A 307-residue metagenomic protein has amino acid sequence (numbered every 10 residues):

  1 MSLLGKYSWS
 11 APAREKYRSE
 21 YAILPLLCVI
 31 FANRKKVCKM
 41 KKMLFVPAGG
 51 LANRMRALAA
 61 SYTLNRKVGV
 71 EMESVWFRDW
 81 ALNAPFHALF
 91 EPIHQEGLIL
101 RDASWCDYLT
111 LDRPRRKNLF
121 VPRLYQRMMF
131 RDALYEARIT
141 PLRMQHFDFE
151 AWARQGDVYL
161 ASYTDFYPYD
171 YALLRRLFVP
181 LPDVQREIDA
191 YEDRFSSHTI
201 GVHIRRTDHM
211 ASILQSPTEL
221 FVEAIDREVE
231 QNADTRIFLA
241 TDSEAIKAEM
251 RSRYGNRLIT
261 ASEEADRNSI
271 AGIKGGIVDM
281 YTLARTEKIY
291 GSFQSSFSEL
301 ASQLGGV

Functional and structural regions predicted by a protein language model:
A22, V29-A32: Short hydrophobic alpha-helical segments enriched in small aliphatic residues
P47-R56, H209-Q215: A short, glycine/small-residue-rich beta-strand->loop->alpha-helix junction that serves as a flexible
G50-A52, F77-L82, D165-F166, R205-H209 (+4 more regions): Short, solvent-exposed loop/turn segments at secondary-structure junctions
M55-R66, F221-V222: Histidine-anchored nucleotide/phosphate-binding helix
A84-N232: Secretory-pathway luminal glycosyltransferase catalytic domains
T235-V307: Donor-binding and catalytic core of enzymes assembling or modifying cell-surface/extracellular glycoconjugates
